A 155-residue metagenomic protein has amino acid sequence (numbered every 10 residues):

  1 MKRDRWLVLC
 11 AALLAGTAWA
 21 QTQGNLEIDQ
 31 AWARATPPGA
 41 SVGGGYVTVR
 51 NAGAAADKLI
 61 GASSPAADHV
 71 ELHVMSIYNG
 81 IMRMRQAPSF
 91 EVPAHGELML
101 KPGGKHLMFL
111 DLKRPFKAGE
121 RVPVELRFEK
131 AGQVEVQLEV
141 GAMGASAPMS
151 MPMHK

Functional and structural regions predicted by a protein language model:
M1, A20-Q21: Absolute protein N-terminus
M1-V8: Bacterial N-terminal signal peptides that target proteins for export
C10, A15-A20: N-terminal signal peptide c-region/cleavage motif recognized by signal peptidases
Q21-K155: Compact, glycine-rich, soluble single-domain proteins
